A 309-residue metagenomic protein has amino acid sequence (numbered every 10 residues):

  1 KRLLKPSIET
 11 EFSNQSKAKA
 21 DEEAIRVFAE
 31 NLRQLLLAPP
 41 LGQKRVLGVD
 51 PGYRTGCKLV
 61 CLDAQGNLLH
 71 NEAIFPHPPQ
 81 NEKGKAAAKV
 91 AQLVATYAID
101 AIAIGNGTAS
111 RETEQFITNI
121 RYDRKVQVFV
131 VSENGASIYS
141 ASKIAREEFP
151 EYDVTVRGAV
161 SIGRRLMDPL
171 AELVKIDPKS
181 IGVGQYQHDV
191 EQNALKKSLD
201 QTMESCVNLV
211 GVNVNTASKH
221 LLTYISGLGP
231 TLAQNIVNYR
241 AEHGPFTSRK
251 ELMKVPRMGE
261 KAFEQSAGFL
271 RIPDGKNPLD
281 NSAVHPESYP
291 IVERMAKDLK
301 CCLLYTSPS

Functional and structural regions predicted by a protein language model:
K1-R45, A64, A88-A91, T96: Extended, highly charged clamp/arch subdomains and adjacent linkers that form or line substrate-binding channels
R2, P6, L35-P39, Q65 (+10 more regions): Conserved, well-folded catalytic cores of nucleic-acid-processing and energy-transducing macromolecular machines
Q15-R26, V49-G52, A103, G107-S110 (+7 more regions): Conserved phosphate/pyrophosphate-binding and hydrolysis machinery centered on Walker-type P-loop NTPases, extending
G42-Q65: Gly/Thr-rich phosphate-binding beta-strand-loop-beta motif of the actin/hexokinase/Hsp70
G66-I99, A103: Nucleic-acid-processing active sites and adjacent nucleic-acid-binding tracks, predominantly divalent metal-dependent
E82, A86, A109-D200: Conserved phosphate-handling catalytic cores of large alpha/beta enzymes
T155-V156, V160-P245, Q265-G268, I272-P290: Long, highly charged, low-complexity intrinsically disordered interaction regions that mediate electrostatic DNA/RNA
Y305-S309: Conserved small/polar residues in nucleotide/adenosyl-binding loops
